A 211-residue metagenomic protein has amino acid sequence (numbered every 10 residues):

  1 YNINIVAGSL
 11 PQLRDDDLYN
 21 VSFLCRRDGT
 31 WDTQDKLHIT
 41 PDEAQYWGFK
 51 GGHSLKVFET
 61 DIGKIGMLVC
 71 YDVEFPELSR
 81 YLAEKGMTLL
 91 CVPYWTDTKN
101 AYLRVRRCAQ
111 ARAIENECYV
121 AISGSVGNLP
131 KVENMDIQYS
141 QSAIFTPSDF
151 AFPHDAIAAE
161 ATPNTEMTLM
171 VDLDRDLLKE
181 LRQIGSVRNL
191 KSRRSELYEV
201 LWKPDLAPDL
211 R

Functional and structural regions predicted by a protein language model:
Y1-V6, E74-E166: CN hydrolase (nitrilase-like) catalytic-core segments centered on the catalytic cysteine and neighboring Lys/Glu
S9, V69, G124: A cross-domain feature marking catalytic cores of carbohydrate-active enzymes and several ubiquitous metabolic/repair
Q12-K85, T98-A111, V187: Active-site catalytic loop in hydrolytic enzyme cores
S22, L55, S142-I144, T168: Hydrophobic beta-strand positions in blades of beta-propellers and related beta-sheet-rich domains
Q34, F58, S123, A161 (+1 more regions): Hydrophobic residues at beta-strand termini and immediately following loops that shape nucleotide-binding pockets
K36, T60, P147, P163 (+1 more regions): Active-site donor-binding loop signature of nucleotide-sugar glycosyltransferases
K36-F49, E166-E180: A short, polar/charged loop-to-alpha-helix boundary motif
L173-R211: A short C-terminal boundary segment appended to hydrolase-like catalytic domains
